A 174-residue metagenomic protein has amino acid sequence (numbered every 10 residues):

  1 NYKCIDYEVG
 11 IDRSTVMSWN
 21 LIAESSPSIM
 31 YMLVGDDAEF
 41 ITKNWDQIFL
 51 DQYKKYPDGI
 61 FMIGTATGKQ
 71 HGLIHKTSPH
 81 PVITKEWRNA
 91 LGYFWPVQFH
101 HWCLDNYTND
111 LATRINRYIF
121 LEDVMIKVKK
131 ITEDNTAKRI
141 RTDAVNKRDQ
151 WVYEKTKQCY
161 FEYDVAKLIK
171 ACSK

Functional and structural regions predicted by a protein language model:
N1-G10: Acidic donor-binding segment of Leloir-type glycosyltransferases
W19-M30: Active-site nucleotide-sugar/metal-binding loop of Leloir-type enzymes
S28, P79-G92: Conserved nucleotide-sugar donor-binding and metal-coordinating catalytic region shared by glycosyltransferases
S28-E39: Short beta-strand-to-loop acidic/aromatic patch adjacent to the donor-nucleotide binding site
A38-I41, Y107: A short, conserved beta-strand element in the Rossmann-like catalytic core that flanks the donor/metal-binding loop
K43-M62: Conserved donor-nucleotide/metal-binding helix-loop-beta segment in metal-dependent transferases, i.e., the alpha-helix
F61-P79: Short beta-strand-to-loop element that shapes/binds the nucleotide-sugar donor at the catalytic cleft/hinge
H100-W102, N106-K174: C-terminal catalytic/acceptor-binding lobe
